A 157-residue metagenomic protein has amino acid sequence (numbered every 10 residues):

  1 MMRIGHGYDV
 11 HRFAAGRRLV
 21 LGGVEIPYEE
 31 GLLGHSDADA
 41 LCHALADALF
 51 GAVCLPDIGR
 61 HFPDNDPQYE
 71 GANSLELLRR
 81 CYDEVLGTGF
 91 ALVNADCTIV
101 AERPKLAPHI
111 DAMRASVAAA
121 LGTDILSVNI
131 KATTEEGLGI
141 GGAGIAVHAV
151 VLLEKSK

Functional and structural regions predicted by a protein language model:
M2-M113, A120-L121, E135: RNase III-family endoribonuclease catalytic core
G23-E25, A132, V151-L153: Short, structured patches in soluble enzyme cores that scaffold and shape functional sites
N65, I130-T134, A143: Pyridoxal 5′-phosphate
C97-A101, I130, A149-V151: A structural signal for short, well-ordered beta-strand segments
I110-R114, A143-A146: Short, low-complexity, polybasic intrinsically disordered segments
S116-V117, A149: Short, structured secondary-structure boundary patches
D124-S127: Short acidic capping loops at alpha-helix termini that bridge into adjacent secondary structure
L138-K157: C-terminal edge-of-domain segments
